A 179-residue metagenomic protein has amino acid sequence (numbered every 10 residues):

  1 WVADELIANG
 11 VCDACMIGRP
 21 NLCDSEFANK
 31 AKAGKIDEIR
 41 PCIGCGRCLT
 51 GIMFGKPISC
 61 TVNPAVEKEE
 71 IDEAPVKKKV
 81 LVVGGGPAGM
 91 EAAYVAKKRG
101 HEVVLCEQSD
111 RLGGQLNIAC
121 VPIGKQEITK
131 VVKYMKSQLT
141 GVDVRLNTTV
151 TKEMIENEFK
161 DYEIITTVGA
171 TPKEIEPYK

Functional and structural regions predicted by a protein language model:
W1-V83, P87-V103, R111, T171-K179: Flavin-dependent oxidoreductase catalytic cores
D4-A14, E26, Q126, K136 (+2 more regions): C-terminal structured "cap/appendage" subdomains that terminate the fold
L6-N9, N29-K32, I118-P122, Q126 (+1 more regions): Short low-complexity, flexible loop/linker segments enriched in glycine and/or proline with clustered acidic
I17, L146, T166-T167: General beta-strand structural signal in soluble alpha/beta enzymes
V76-V80, N147, D161: Phosphate-coordination loops involved in phosphoryl transfer and adenosine-cofactor binding
L81-L146, K179: Beta1-alpha1 glycine-rich phosphate/pyrophosphate-binding loop at the start of Rossmann-like nucleotide-binding domains
L146-E158: A conserved short coil-to-beta-strand element within the FAD-binding core of flavoproteins
Y162-E163, T167-E174: Glycine-/small-residue-rich beta->alpha transition segments that form the dinucleotide
